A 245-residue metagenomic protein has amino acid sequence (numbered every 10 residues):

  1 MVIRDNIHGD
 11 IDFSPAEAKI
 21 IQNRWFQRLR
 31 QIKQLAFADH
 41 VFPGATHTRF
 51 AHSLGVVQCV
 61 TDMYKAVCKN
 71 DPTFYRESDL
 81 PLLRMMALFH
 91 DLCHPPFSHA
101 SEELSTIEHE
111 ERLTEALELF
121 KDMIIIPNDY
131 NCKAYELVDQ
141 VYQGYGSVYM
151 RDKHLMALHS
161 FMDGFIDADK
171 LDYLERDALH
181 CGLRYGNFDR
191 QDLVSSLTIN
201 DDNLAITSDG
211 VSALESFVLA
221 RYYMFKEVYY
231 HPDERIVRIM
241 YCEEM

Functional and structural regions predicted by a protein language model:
M1-M85, C93-M245: Sequence-structural signature of the catalytic-core scaffold of metal-dependent phosphohydrolases that act on
